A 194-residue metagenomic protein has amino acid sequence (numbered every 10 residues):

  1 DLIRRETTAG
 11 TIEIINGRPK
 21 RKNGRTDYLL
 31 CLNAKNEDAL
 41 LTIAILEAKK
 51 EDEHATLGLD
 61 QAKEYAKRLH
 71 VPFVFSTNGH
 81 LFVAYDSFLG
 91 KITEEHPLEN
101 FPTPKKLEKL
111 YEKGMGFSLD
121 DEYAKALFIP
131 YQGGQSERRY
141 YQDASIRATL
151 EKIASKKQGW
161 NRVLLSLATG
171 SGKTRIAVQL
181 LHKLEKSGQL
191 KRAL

Functional and structural regions predicted by a protein language model:
D1-A44, K49-A193: ATP-dependent helicase/translocase motor core
